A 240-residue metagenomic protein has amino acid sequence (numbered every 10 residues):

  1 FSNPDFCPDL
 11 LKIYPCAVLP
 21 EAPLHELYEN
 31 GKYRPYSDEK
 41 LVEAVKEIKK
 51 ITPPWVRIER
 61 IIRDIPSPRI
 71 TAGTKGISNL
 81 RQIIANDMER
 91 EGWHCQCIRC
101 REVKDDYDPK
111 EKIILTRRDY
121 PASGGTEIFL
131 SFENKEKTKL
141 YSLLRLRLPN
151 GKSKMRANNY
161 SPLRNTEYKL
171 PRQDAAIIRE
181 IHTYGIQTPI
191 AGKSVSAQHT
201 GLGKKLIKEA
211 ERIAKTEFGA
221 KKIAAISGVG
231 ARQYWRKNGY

Functional and structural regions predicted by a protein language model:
F1-P23, E39-S67, I177-I178: Conserved C-terminal portion of the radical SAM core fold that forms the substrate/S-adenosylmethionine-binding
P23-L27, T188-S194: Short acidic, glycine/proline-rich loop/turn micro-motifs
R57-R156, Y168-I177, I181-Y184, T188-I190: Non-catalytic substrate-recognition and accessory regions of acyl/acetyltransferase enzymes
S161-T166: Short, low-complexity intrinsically disordered segments enriched in A/P/G/S/L with frequent Arg, especially at protein
S194-I213: Conserved acetyl-CoA-binding loop-helix of GNAT-fold acetyltransferases
R212-S227: Conserved GNAT acetyl-CoA-binding A-motif
S227-Y240: Conserved active-site alpha-helix within GNAT-family acetyltransferase domains
